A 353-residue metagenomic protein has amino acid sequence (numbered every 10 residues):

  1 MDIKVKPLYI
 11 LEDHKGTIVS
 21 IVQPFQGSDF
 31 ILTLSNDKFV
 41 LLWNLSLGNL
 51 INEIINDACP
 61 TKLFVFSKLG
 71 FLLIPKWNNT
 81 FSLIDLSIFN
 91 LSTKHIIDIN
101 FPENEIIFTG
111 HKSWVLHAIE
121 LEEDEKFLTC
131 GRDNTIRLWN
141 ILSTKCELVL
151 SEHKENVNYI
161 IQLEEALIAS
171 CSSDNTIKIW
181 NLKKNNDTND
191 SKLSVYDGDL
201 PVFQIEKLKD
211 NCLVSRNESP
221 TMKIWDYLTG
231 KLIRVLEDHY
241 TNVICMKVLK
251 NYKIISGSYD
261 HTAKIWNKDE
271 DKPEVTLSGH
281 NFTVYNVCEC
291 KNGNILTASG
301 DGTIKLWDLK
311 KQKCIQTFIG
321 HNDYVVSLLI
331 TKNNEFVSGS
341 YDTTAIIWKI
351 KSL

Functional and structural regions predicted by a protein language model:
M1-K15, I99-E105: A short helix->beta-strand "capping" segment at the edge of beta-propeller domains
L11-I18, I54-T61, F108-V115, L150-V157 (+4 more regions): WD40/WD-repeat beta-propeller blade N-cap
I18-V22, L63-F64, A118, I160 (+4 more regions): Hydrophobic core register within WD40 beta-propeller blades
I31, L72, F127, I168 (+4 more regions): Hydrophobic beta-strand positions that form the internal "hydrophobic ladder" of WD40/Gbeta-like beta-propeller blades
L34-D37, P75-N78, C130-D133, C171-D174 (+4 more regions): Conserved strand-to-loop turn within each blade of WD40 beta-propeller repeats
V40-N44, F81-D85, I136-W139, I177-N181 (+4 more regions): WD40-repeat beta-propellers
L45-G48, S87-F89, I141-T144, L182-N185 (+4 more regions): Short loop/turn segments that connect beta-strands within beta-propeller blades
Y324-L353: Blade-level signature of beta-propeller repeat domains, shared across WD40, Kelch, NHL, RCC1 and BNR/Asp-box propellers
